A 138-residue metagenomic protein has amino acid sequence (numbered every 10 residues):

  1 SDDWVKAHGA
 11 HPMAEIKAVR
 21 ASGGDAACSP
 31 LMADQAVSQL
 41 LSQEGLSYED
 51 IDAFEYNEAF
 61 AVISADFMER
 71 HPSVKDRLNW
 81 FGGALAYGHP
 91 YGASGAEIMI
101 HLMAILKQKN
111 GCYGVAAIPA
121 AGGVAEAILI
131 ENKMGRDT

Functional and structural regions predicted by a protein language model:
S1-T138: Claisen-condensing/thiolase-fold acyl-transfer catalytic domains that form or cleave C-C bonds in fatty acid
